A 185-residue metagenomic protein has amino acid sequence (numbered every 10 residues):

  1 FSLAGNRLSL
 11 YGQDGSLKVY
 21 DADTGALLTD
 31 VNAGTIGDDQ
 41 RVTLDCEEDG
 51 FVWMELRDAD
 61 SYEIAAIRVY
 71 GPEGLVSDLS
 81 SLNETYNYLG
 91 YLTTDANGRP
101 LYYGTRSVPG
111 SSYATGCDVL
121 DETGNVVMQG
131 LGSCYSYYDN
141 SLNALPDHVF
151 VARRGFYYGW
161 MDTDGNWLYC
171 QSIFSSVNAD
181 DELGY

Functional and structural regions predicted by a protein language model:
F1-Y185: Residue-level detector of conserved, function-critical positions
